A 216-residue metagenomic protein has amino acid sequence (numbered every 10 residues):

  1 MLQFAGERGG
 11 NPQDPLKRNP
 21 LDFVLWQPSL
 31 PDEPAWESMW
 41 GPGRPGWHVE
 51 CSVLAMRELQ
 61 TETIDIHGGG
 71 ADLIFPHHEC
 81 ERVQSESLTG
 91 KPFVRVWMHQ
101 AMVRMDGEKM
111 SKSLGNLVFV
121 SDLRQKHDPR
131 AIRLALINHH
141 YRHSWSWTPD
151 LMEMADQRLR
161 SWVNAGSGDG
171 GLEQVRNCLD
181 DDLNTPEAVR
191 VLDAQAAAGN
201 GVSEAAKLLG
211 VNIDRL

Functional and structural regions predicted by a protein language model:
M1-S167: Alpha-helical recognition segments enriched in aromatics with Gly/Pro capping that present substrate-recognition
L88-P92, Q125-K126, Y141-L216: Feature 926 captures the class I aminoacyl-tRNA synthetase adenylation module centered on the KMSKS loop
